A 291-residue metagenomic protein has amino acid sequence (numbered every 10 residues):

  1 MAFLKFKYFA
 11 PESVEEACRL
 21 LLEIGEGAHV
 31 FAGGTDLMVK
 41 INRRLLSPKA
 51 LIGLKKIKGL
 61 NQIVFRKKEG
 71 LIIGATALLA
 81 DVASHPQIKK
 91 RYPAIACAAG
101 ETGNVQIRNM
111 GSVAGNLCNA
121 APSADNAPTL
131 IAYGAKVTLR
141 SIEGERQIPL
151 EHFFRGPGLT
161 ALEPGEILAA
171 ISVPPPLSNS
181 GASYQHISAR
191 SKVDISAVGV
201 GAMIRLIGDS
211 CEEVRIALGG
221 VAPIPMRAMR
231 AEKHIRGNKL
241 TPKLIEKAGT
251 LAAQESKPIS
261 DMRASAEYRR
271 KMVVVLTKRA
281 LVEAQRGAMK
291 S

Functional and structural regions predicted by a protein language model:
M1-S291: C-terminal structural segment of proteins
